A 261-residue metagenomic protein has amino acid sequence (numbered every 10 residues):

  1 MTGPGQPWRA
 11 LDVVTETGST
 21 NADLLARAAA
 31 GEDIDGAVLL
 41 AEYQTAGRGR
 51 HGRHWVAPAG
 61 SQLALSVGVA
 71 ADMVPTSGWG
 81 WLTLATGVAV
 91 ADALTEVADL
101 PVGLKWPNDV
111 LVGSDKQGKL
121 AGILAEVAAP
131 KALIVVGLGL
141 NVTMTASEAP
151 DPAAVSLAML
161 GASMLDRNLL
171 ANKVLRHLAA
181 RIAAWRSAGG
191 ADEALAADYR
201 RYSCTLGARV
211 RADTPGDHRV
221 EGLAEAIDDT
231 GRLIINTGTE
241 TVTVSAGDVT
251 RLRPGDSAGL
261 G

Functional and structural regions predicted by a protein language model:
M1-V97, Q117, G122, S257-G261: N-terminal lobe of the biotin/lipoate ligase/transferase fold
Q6, P75-T76, G80-V102, V112-G261: Long, positively charged amphipathic alpha-helical accessory segments at protein N-termini or as interdomain linkers
D109: Conserved active-site carboxylates
